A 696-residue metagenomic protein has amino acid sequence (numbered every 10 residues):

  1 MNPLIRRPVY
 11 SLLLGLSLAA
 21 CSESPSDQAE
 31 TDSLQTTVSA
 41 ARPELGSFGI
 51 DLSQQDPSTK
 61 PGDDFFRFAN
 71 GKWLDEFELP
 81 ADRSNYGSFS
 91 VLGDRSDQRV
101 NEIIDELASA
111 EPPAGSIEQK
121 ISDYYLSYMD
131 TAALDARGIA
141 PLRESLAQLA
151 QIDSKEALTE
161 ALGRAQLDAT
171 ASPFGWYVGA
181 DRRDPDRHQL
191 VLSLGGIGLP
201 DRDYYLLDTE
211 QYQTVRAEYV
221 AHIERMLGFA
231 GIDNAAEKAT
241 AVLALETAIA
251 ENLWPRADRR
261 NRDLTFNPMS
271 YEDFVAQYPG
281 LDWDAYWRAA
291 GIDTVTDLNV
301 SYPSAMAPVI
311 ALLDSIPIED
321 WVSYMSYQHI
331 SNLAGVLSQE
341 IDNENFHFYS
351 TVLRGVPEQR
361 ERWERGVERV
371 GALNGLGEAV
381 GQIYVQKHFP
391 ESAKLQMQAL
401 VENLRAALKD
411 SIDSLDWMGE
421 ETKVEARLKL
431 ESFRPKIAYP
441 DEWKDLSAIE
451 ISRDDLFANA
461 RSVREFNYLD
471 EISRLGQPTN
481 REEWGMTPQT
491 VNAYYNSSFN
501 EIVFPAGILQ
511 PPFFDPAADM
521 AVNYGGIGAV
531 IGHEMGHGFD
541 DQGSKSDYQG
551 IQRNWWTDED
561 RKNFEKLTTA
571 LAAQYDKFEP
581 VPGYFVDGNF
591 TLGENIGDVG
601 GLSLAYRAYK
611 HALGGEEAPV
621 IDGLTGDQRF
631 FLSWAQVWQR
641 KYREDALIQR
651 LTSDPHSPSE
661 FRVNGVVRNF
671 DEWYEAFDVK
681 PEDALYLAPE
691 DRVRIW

Functional and structural regions predicted by a protein language model:
M1-Y10: Bacterial N-terminal signal peptides that target proteins for export
S17-A20: C-terminal motif of bacterial Sec signal peptides marking the signal peptidase cleavage site
S22-P25: Bacterial signal peptide processing site
D27-L45: Post-signal peptide N-terminal segment of mature Sec-exported envelope proteins
S39, G93, G280, N299-P303 (+3 more regions): Intrinsically disordered, low-complexity linker/terminal regions across diverse proteins
A41-G46, T59-A136: Active-site-surrounding "flap" and adjacent substrate/cofactor-binding loops of secreted or lumenal enzymes, prototyped
Q55-D75, Y205, T209-G228, L592 (+1 more regions): Hydrophobic/aromatic-rich, well-ordered segments within soluble, folded domains that form packed cores
E106-N403: Noncatalytic, helix-rich "gating/capping" subdomain that lines the substrate-entry/channel surface of large enzyme
